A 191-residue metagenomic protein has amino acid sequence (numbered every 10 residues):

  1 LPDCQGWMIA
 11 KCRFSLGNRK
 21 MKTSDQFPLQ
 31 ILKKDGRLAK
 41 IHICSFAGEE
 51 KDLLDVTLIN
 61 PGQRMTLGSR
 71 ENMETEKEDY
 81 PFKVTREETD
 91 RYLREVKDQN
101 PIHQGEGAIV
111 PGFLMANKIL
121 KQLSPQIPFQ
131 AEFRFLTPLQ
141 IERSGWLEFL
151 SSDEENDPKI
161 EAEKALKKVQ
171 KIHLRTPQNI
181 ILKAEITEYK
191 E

Functional and structural regions predicted by a protein language model:
L1-R19, G62-Q130: Hot-dog-fold acyl-thioester-processing enzymes
D3-P81, L139-E142, E148-E191: HotDog/MaoC-like acyl-thioester-processing domains
F129-A131, R143-G145: Short beta-strand or tight-loop elements that sit immediately N-terminal to catalytic metal-binding acidic residues
F135-T137: Beta-strand-rich interaction surfaces with strong enrichment in secreted/lumenal proteins
